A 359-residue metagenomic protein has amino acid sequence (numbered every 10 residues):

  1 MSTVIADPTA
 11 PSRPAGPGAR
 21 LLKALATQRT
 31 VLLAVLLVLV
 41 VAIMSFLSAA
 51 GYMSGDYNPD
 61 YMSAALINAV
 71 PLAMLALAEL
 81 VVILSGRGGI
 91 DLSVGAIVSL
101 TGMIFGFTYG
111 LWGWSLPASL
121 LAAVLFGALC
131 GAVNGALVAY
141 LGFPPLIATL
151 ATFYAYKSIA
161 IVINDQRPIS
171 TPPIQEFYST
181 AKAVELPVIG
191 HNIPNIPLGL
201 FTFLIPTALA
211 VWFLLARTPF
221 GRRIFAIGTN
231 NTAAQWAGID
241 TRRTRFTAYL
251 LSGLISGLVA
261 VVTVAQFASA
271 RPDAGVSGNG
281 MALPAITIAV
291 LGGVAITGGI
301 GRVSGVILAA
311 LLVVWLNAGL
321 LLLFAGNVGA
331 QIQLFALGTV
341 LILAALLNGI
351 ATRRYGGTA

Functional and structural regions predicted by a protein language model:
M1-L47, A210, T229-T232, W236 (+2 more regions): Cytosolic-side transmembrane-helix boundaries in multi-pass membrane proteins
K23-V70, A265-D273: Helix-loop-helix hairpins and the membrane-proximal interhelical loops of multi-pass alpha-helical transport proteins
S45-S48, P59-W112, V138-L141, T287-V303 (+1 more regions): Single transmembrane alpha-helix segments in multi-pass membrane proteins
A50-D60, A64, I161, D165 (+4 more regions): Inter-helical junctions in multi-pass inner-membrane proteins, predominant in energy-converting antiporter-like
G113-Y154, L308-L312: Alpha-helical transmembrane segments within multi-pass membrane transporters and channels
W114-S115, S119, L129-N134, V188-R271: Helix-loop-helix "hairpin" substructures at the membrane interface of multi-pass membrane proteins
P145-R217, T247, F267-G278, G356-A359: Transmembrane helix-bundle core of multi-pass membrane transporters and related energy-transducing complexes
S256, R271-G338: Transmembrane alpha-helical segments in multi-pass inner-membrane proteins
